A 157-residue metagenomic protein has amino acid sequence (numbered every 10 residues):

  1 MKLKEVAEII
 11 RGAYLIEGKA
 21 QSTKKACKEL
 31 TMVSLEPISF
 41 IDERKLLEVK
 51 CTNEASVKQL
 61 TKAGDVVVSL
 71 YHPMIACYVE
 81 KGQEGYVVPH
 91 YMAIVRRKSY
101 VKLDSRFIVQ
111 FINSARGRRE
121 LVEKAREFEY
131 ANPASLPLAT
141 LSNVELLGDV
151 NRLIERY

Functional and structural regions predicted by a protein language model:
M1-K19, L138, N143-R156: Non-catalytic DNA-recognition/assembly elements of restriction-modification systems
L3, I10-A13, A20-C27, M32 (+2 more regions): N-terminal non-globular leader segments, chiefly Sec-dependent signal peptides
K4-K19, S34-A63: Sequence-specific dsDNA recognition surfaces
I16-K24, K45, E123-A125, L136: Short coil/turn segments at secondary-structure boundaries
T31, S56-Q59, A63, V68-N113: A short beta-sheet element
Y86-A93, A125-E155: A short glycine-rich beta-alpha junction/loop motif
D104-E129: Short, positively charged
